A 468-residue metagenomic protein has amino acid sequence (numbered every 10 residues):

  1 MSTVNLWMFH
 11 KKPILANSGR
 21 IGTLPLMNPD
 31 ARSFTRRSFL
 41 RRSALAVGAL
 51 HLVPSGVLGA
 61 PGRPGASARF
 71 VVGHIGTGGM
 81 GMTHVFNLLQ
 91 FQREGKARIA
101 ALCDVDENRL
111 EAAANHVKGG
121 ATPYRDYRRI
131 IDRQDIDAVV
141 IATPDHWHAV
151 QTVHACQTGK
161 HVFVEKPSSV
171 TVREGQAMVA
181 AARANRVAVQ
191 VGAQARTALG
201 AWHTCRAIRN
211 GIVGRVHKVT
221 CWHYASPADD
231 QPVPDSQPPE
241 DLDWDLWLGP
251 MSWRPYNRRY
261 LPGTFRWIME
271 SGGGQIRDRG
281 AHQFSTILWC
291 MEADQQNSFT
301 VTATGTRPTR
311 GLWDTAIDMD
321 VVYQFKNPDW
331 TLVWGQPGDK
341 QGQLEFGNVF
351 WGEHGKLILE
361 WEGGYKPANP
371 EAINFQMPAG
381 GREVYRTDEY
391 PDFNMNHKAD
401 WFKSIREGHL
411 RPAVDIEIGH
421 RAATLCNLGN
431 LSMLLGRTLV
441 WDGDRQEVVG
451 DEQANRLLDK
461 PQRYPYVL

Functional and structural regions predicted by a protein language model:
V4-V164, V170-A188: N-terminal glycine-/serine-/threonine-rich beta1-alpha1-beta2 phosphate-ribose binding loop of Rossmann-like
L40, L89, A114, R128-I131 (+11 more regions): Non-transmembrane alpha-helical segments in soluble domains of secreted/periplasmic/extracellular proteins
L58-G59, H203, R215, T220 (+3 more regions): Contiguous beta-strand/loop segments that form the cofactor/metal-binding neighborhood of enzyme cores
G65-S67, E94-G95, D132-R133, Q157 (+7 more regions): Extracellular/periplasmic catalytic domains that process cell-envelope and extracellular macromolecules
V71-I75, G79, I99-D104, V140-A142 (+10 more regions): Structural recognition of the beta-strand scaffold that forms the well-ordered cores of secreted hydrolase catalytic
H74, I141-D145, K160, E165 (+4 more regions): Conserved beta-strand->loop/alpha-helix structural units within folded catalytic cores of enzymes with alpha/beta
T77, T197, P391-M395: Generic alpha-helical segment signature
H161-F163, S168-L242, L246: A contiguous active-site-proximal alpha/beta segment in oxidoreductase catalytic domains
